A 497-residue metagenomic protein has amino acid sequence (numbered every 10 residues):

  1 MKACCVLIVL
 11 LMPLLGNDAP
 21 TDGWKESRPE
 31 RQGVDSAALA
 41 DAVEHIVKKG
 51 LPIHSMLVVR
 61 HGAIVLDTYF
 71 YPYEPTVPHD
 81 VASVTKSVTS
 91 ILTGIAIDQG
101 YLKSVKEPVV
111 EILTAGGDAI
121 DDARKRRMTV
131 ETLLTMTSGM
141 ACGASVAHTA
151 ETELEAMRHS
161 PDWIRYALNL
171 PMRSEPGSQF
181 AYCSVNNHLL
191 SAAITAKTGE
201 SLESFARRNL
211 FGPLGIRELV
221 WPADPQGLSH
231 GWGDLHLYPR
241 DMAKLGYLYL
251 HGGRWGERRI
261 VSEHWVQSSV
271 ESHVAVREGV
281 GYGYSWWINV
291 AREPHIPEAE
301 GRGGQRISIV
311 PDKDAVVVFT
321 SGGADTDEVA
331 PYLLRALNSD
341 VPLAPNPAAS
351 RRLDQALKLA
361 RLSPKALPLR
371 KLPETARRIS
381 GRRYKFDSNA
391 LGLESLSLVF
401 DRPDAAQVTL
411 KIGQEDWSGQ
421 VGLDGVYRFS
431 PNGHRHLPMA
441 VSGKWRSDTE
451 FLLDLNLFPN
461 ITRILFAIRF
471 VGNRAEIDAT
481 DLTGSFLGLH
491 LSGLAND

Functional and structural regions predicted by a protein language model:
A40, G62, H79-V105, L133 (+2 more regions): Active-site SXXK
E44-E74, D314-V317: A short, well-structured edge-of-sheet supersecondary motif
D80, Q99-A141, N169-P171, T198-L237: Active-site helix/loop module of the DD-peptidase/beta-lactamase fold, centered on the serine-lysine SxxK catalytic
C142-A223: A small/polar active-site loop signature that marks catalytic segments
N186-A193, G231-R254, Q305-G322, L334: Active-site-proximal alpha-helical segments within enzyme catalytic domains
E218, E263-V317: Active-site Gly/Thr loop motif
G301-L367: Structured C-terminal helix/loop/strand segments within mature extracytoplasmic catalytic/sensor domains
N346-D497: Peripheral terminal and inter-domain segments
